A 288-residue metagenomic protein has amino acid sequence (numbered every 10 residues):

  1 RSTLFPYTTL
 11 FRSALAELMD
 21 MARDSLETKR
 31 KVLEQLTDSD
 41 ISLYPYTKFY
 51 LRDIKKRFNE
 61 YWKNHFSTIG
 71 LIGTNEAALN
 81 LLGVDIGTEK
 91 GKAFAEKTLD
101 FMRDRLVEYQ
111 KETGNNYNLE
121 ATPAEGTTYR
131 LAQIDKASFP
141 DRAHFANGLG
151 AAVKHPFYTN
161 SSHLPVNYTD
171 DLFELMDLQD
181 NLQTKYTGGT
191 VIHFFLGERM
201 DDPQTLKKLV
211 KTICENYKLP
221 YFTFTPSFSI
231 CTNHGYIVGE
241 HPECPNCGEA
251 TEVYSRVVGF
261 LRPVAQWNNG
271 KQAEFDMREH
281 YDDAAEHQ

Functional and structural regions predicted by a protein language model:
T3-L10: Short, small-residue-biased leader/transition segments that mark boundaries at the very start of proteins
L15-I72, E76-H287: Acidic, glycine-enriched catalytic cores built around paired aspartates
